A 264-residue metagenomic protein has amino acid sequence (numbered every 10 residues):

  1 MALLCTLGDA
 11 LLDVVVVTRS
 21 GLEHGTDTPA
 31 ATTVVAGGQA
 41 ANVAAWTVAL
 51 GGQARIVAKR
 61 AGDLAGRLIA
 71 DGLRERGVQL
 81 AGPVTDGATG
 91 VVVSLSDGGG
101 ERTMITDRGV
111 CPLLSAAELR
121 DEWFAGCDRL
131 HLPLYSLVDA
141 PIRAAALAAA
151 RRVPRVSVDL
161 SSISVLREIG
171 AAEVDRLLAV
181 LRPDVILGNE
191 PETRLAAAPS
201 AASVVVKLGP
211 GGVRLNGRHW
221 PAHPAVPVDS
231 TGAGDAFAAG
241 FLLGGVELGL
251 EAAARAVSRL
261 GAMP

Functional and structural regions predicted by a protein language model:
M1-L11, D71-V84, S96-R218: Ribokinase/PfkB-type carbohydrate-kinase core domain
M1-V57, L64-L68, P227: Glycine-rich phosphate/adenosyl-contacting loop at the front of the ribokinase-like
V48-L50, H223-P264: Conserved post-catalytic alpha-helical subdomain immediately downstream of the catalytic base and nucleotide-binding
L50, R76, G87-T89: Short, basic and Ser/Thr-rich N-terminal targeting/leader segments
V57, I105, W220-P221, S230: Hydrophobic residues at beta-strand termini and immediately following loops that shape nucleotide-binding pockets
A58-K59, Y135: Glycine- and other small-residue-rich loops at beta-strand/loop junctions that grip anionic moieties
